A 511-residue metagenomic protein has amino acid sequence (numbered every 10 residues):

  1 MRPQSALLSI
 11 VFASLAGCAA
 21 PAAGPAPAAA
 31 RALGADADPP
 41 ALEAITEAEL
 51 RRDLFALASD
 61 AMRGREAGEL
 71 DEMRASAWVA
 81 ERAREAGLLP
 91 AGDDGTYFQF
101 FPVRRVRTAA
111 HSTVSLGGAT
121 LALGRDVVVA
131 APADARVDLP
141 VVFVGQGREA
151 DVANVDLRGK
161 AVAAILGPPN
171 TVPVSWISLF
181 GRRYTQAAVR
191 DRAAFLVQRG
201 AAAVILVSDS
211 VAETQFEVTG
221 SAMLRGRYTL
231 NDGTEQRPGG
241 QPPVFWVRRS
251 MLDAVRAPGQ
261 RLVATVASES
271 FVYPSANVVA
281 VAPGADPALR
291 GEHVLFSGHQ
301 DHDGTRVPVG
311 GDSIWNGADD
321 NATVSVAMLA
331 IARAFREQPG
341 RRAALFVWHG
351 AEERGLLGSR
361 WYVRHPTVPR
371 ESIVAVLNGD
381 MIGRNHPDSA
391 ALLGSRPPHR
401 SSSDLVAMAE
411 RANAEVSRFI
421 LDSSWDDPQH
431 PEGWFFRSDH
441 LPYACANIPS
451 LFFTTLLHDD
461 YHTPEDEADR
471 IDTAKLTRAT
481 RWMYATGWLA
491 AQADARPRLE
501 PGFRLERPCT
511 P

Functional and structural regions predicted by a protein language model:
A30-P39, A44-L70, A86, P90-G95 (+4 more regions): N-terminal capping segment at the start of a domain
E43-A91, R107, K160-Y184, A276-V347 (+1 more regions): Catalytic-core environment of secreted peptidases
T46, L123-E235, P283, S313-N316 (+1 more regions): Extracellular/luminal Protease-associated
R63-S175, S275, M408: Noncatalytic luminal/extracellular "stalk/propeptide" segments of secretory-pathway proteins
A119-N154, L230-G317, R333, E337 (+1 more regions): Soluble metallo-hydrolase cores and metallopeptidase-like ectodomains found primarily in the secretory/periplasmic
A122, P242-D253, G340, H349-F452: Metal-dependent peptidase/peptidase-like ectodomains
R333, E337, R342, T454 (+1 more regions): His/Asp/Glu-rich mid-to-C-terminal helical/loop segments that flank catalytic regions of hydrolases
